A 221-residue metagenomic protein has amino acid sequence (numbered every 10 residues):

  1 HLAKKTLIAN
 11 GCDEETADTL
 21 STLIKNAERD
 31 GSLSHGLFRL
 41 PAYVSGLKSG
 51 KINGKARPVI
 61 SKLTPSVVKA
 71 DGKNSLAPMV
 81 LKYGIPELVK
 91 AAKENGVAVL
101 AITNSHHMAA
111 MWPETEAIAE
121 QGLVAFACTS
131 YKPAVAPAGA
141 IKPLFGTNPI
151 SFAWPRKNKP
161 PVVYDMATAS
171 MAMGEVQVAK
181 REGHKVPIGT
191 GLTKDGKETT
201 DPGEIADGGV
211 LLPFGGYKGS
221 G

Functional and structural regions predicted by a protein language model:
H1-N10: Generic N-terminal amphipathic, Lys/Arg-enriched alpha-helix
E14-K25: Short, well-structured alpha-helical segments
E28-S34: Secretory-pathway/luminal and periplasmic proteins that interact with or process carbohydrate-rich
H35-V89: Active-site cofactor/substrate anionic-group-binding motifs, chiefly glycine- and Lys/Arg-rich phosphate-binding loops
V67-K157: A generic, well-ordered mixed alpha/beta core segment in the N-terminal half of proteins
V135-I205: Phosphate/diphosphate-binding glycine-rich loops and adjacent basic-rich segments that engage nucleotide
G209-G221: Internal helical hairpin/lid segments
